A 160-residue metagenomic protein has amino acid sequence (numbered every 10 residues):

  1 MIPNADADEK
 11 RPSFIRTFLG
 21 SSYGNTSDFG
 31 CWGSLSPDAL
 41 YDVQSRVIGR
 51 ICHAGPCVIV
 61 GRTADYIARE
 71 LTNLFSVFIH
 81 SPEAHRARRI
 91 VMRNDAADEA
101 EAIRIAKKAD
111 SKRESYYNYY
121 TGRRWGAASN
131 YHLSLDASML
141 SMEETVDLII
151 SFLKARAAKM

Functional and structural regions predicted by a protein language model:
M1-P56: ATP-dependent small-molecule kinase phosphotransfer cores that center on conserved nucleotide phosphate-binding segments
I2-G24, D98-E143: Small-molecule kinase domains that catalyze NTP-dependent phosphoryl transfer to phosphate-bearing small molecules
I2-P3, T17-N25, T72-E83, K154: Short N-terminal helix-initiation segments at or just after the protein's N-terminus
L35, A39, V77, S81 (+1 more regions): A short glycine-/small-residue-rich loop at the edge of a beta-strand within enzyme catalytic domains
D38-D42, C57-G61, E114-Y119: Short gly/ser/thr-rich secondary-structure transition/capping motifs
V43-D95: ATP-dependent NMP and nucleoside kinases share a basic, alpha-helical "lid"
R62, Y66, H80-A84, I90 (+5 more regions): Long, contiguous binding/interaction regions
